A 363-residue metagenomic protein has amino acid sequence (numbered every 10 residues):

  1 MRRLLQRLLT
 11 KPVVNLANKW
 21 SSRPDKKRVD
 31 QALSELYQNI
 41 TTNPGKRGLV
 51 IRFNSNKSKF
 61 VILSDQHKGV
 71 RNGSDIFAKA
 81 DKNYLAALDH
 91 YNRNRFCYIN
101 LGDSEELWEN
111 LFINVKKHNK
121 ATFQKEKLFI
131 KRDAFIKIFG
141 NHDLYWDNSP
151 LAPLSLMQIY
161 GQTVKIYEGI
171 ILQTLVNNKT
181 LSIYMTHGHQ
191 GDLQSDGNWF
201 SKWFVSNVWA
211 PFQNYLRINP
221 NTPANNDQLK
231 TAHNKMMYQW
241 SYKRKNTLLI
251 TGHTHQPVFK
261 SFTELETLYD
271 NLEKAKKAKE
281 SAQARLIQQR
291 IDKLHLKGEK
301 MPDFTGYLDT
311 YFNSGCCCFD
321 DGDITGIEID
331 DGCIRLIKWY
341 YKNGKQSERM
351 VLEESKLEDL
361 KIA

Functional and structural regions predicted by a protein language model:
M1-N100, S104-A363: Extended recognition/assembly regions associated with phosphoester-bond processing machinery
